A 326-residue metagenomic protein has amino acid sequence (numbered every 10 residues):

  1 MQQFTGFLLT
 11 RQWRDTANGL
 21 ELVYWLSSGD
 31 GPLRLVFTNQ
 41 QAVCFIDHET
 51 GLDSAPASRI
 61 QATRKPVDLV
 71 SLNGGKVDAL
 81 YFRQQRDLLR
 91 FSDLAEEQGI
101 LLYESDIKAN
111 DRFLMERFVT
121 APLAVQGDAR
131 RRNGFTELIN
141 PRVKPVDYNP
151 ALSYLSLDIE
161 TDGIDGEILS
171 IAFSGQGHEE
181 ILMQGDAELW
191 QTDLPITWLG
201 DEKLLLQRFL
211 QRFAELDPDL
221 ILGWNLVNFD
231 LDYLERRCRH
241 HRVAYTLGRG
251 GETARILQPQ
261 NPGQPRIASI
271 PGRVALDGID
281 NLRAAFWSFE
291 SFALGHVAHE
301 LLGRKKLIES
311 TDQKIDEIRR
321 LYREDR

Functional and structural regions predicted by a protein language model:
M1-D280, A284-R326: The two-metal-ion catalytic cores of nucleic-acid processing enzymes
